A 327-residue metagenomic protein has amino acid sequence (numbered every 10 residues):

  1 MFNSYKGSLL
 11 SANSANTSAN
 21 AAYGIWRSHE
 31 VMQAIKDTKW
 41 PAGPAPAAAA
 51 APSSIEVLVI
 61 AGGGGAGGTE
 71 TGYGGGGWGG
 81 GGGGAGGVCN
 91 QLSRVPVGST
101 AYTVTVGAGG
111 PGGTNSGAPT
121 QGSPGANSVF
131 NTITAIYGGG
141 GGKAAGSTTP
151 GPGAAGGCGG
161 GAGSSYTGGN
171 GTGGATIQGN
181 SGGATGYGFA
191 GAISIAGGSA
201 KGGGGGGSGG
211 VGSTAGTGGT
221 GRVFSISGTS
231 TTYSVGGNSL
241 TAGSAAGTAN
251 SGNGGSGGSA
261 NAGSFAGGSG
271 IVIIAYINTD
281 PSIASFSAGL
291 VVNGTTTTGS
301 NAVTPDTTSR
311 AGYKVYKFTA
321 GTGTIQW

Functional and structural regions predicted by a protein language model:
M1-W327: Glycine-biased low-complexity/repetitive sequence motifs
